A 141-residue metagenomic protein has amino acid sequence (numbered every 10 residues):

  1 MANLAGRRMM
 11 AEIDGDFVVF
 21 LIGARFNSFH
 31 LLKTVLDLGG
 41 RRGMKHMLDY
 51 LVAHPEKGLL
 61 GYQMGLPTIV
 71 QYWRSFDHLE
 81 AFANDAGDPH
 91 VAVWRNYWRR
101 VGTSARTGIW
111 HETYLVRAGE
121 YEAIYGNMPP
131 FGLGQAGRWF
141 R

Functional and structural regions predicted by a protein language model:
M1-G65, A81, A105-R141: Short S/T/G/P-rich N-terminal loop/turn motif that feeds into the first structured element of a domain
Y72-R74: Tryptophan-centric aromatic hotspots in well-structured domains and transmembrane helices
F76-I109: An amphipathic, aromatic/His-enriched active-site/gating alpha helix that lines ligand/cofactor pockets
